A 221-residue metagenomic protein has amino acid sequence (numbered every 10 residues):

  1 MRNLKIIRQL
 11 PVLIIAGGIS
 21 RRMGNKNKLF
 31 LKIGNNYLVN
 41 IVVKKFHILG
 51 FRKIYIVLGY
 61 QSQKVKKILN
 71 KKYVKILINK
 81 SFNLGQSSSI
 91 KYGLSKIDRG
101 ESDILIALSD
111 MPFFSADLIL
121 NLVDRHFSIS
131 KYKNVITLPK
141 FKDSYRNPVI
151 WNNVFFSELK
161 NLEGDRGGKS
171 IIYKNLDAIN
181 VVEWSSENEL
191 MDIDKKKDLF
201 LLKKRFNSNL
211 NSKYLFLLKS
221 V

Functional and structural regions predicted by a protein language model:
M1-N25: N-terminal nucleotide-binding beta1-loop-alpha1 segment
R2-L10, N161-V221: Conserved alpha/beta core of the MobA/IspD/sugar-nucleotide pyrophosphorylase nucleotidyltransferase superfamily
R2-L4, N40-D103: Conserved N-terminal catalytic core of the sugar/cofactor nucleotidyltransferase
I14, N27, V39, I54 (+4 more regions): Residue-level signal for inorganic ion chemistry
S20, K64, P112-F113: A short, conserved beta-strand element in the Rossmann-like catalytic core that flanks the donor/metal-binding loop
L29-V42: Short catalytic helix/loop segments, enriched in acidic residues and glycine and frequently bearing histidine
N83-S157: Conserved beta-loop-beta/alpha segment of the NTase-like Rossmann-fold superfamily that binds/positions NTPs
